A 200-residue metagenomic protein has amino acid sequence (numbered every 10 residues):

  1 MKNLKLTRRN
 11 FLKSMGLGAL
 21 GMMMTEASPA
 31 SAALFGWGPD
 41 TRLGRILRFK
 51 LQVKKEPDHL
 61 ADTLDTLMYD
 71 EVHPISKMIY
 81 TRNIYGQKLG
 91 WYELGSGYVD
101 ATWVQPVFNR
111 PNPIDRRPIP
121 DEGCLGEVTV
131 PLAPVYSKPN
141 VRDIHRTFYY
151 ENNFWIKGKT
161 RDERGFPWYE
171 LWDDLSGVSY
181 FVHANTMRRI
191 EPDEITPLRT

Functional and structural regions predicted by a protein language model:
M1-L20: N-terminal secretory signal peptides and thylakoid transit peptides that target proteins across membranes
T25-H59, Y69-V72: C-terminal segment of N-terminal export signals and the immediately downstream linker at the start of the mature
A33-W37, Y92-E127, E170-T200: Boundary regions of SH3-family modules and the immediately adjacent low-complexity/disordered segments in eukaryotic
D40, L47, K88, D121-E122 (+1 more regions): A short, polar/charged loop/turn motif at coil->beta-strand junctions and beta-hairpin connectors
F49-L51, M78, P131-A133: Generic short beta-strand segments
P57-Y69, K138-Y150: SH3/SH3-like (including bacterial SH3b) beta-barrel domains that bind proline-rich motifs or cell-wall ligands
L67-P106, F148-N185: SH3/SH3-like beta-barrel superfamily modules
T129-N140: Long, charge-rich boundary regions
